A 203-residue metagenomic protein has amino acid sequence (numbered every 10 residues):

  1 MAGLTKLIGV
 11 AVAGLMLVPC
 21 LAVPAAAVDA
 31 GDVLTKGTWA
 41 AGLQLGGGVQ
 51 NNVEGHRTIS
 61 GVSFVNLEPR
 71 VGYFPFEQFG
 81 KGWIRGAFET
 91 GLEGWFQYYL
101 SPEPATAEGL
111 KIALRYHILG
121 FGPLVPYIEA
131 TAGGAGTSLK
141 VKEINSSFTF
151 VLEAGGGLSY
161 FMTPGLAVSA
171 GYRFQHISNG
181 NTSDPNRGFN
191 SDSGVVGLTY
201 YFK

Functional and structural regions predicted by a protein language model:
M1-L34, K203: Cleavable N-terminal export/targeting peptides
A26-W39, F76-F88, P102-P104, L119-V125 (+2 more regions): Short loop/turn motifs that connect adjacent beta-strands in outer-membrane beta-barrel proteins
V33-T35, R57-F64, P102-A107, E143-F148 (+1 more regions): Replace "Gram-negative outer membrane beta-barrel proteins" with "bacterial and organellar outer membrane beta-barrel
L43-G47, L67-Y73, F96, L110-Y116 (+4 more regions): Residues on the lipid-exposed face of transmembrane beta-strands in outer-membrane beta-barrel proteins
G48-E54, Q78, W95-S101, F121 (+2 more regions): Sequence/structural signature of outer-membrane beta-barrel proteins
T58-A87: N-terminal, post-signal-peptide region of Sec/Tat-exported proteins
A87-F96: Early exported N-terminus immediately downstream of N-terminal targeting peptides
F189-K203: Outer-membrane beta-barrel "beta-signal"
